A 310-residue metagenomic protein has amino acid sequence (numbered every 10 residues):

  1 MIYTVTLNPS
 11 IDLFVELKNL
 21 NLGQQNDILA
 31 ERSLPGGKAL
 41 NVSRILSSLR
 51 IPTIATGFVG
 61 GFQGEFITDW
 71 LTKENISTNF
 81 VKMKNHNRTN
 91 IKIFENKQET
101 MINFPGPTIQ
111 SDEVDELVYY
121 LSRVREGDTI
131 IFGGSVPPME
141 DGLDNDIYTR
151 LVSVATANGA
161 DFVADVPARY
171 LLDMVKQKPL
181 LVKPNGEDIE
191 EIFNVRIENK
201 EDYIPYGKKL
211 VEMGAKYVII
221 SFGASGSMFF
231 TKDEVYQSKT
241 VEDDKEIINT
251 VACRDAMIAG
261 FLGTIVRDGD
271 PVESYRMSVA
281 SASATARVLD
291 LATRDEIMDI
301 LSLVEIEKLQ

Functional and structural regions predicted by a protein language model:
M1-G23, R32: Positively charged, low-complexity intrinsically disordered leader regions
D27-R88: Substrate-binding N-lobe of the ribokinase-like
S47, T156, V266: Gly/Ala-rich phosphate-binding loop of Rossmann-like dinucleotide-binding domains, activating on the conserved
I93-E126: Conserved phosphate-binding/catalytic loop of the ribokinase/pfkB sugar-kinase fold
F94, M228-K232, S238: Short beta-strand-to-turn element immediately C-terminal to the catalytic PLP-Schiff-base lysine in fold type I
M101-N103, T129-S135, D165, K183-D188: Short beta-strands and strand-loop turn motifs
D146-D233: Conserved phosphate/ATP/ADP-binding segment of small-molecule kinases
M213, F222-A224, V241-E305: Conserved post-catalytic alpha-helical subdomain immediately downstream of the catalytic base and nucleotide-binding
